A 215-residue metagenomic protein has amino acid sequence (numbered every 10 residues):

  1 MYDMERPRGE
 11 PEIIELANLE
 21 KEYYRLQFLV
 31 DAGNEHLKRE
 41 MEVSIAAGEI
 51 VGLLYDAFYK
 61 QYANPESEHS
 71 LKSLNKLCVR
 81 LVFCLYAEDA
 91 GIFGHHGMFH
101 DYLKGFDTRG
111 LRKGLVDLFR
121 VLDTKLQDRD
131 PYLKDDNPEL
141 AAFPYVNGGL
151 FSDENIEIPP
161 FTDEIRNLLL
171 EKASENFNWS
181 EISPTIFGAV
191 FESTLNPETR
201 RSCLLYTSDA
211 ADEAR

Functional and structural regions predicted by a protein language model:
M1-P7, C78: Nucleic-acid nuclease catalytic cores
E5, A211-A214: Intrinsically disordered, low-complexity regions of eukaryotic proteins
P11: Catalytic nucleotidyl-transfer cores of nucleotide-processing enzymes
L16, E20-S208, R215: Preference for the N-terminal adenyl/adenosyl cofactor-binding alpha/beta module
